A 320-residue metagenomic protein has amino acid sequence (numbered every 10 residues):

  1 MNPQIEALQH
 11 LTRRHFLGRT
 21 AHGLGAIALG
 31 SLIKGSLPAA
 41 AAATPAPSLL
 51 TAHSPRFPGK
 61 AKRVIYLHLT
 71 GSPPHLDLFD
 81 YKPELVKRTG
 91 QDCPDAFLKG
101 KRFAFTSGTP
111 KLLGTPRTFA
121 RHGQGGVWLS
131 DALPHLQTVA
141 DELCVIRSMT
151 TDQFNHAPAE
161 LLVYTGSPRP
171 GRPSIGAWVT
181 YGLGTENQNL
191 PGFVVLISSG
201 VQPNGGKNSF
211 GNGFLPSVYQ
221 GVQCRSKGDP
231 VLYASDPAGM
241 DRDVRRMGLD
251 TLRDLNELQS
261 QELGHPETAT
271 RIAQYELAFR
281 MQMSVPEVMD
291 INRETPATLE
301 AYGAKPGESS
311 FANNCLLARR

Functional and structural regions predicted by a protein language model:
M1-R320: Ligand-binding pockets and gating/stacking loops
